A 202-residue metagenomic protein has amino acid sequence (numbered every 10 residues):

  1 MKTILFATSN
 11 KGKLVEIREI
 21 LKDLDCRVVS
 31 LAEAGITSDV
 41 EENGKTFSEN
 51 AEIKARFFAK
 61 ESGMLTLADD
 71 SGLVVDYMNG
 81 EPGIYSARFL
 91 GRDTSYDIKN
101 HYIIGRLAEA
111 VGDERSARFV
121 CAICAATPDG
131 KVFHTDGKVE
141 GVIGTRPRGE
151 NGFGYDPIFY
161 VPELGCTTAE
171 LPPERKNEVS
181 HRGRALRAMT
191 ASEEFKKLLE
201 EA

Functional and structural regions predicted by a protein language model:
K2-L5, K11-A202: Anionic-ligand binding patches
